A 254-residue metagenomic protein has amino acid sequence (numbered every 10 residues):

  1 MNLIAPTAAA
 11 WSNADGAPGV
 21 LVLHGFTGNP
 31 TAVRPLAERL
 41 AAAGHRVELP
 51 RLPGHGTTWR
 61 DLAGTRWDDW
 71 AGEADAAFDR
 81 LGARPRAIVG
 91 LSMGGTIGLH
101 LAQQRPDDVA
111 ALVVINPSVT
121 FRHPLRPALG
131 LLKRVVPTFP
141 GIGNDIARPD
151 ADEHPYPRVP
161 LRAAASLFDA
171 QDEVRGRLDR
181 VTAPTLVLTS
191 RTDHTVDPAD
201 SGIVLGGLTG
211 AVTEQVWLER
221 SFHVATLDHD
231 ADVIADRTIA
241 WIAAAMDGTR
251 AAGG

Functional and structural regions predicted by a protein language model:
P6, P160-R177, A183: Active-site nucleophile elbow and catalytic-triad environment of alpha/beta-hydrolase enzymes
L36, A183, D197-G206, W217: Short alpha-helix in the alpha/beta-hydrolase fold that links the catalytic acid
A41-W59: Conserved alpha/beta-hydrolase
P53, Q215-S221: Short glycine-rich catalytic loops that host catalytic nucleophiles or stabilize transition states across multiple
G90-G94, G98: Gly/Ala-rich beta-loop-alpha elbow adjacent to hydrolase catalytic centers
V113-H123: Active-site nucleophile loop of the alpha/beta-hydrolase fold
V181, V187-T189, D193: Short beta-strand/loop motif that positions the catalytic acidic residue of the alpha/beta-hydrolase fold
E219-G254: Catalytic active-site module of serine/aspartate enzymes centered on a nucleophile-bearing elbow/loop
